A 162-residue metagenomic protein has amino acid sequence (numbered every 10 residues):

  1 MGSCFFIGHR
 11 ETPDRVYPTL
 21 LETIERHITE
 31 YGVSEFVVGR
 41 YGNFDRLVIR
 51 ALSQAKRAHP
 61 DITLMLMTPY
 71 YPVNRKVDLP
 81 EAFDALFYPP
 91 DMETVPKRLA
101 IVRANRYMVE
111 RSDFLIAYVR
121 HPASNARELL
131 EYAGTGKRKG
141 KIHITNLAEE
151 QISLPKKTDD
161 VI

Functional and structural regions predicted by a protein language model:
M1-S3, H9-I162: Acidic/glycine-enriched connector segments
